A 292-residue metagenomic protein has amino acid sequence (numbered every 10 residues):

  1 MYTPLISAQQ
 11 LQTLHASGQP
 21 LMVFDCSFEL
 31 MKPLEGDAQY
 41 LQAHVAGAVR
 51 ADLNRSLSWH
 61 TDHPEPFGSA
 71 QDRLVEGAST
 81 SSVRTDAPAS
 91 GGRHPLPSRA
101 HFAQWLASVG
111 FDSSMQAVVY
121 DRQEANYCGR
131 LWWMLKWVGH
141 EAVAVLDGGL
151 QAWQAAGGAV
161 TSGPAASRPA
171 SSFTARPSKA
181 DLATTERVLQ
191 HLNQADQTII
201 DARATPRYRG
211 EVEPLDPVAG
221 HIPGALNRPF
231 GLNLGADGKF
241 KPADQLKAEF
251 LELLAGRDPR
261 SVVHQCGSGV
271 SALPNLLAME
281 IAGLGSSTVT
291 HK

Functional and structural regions predicted by a protein language model:
M1-K292: Cytosolic catalytic domains that perform sulfur/thiol-centered chemistry
